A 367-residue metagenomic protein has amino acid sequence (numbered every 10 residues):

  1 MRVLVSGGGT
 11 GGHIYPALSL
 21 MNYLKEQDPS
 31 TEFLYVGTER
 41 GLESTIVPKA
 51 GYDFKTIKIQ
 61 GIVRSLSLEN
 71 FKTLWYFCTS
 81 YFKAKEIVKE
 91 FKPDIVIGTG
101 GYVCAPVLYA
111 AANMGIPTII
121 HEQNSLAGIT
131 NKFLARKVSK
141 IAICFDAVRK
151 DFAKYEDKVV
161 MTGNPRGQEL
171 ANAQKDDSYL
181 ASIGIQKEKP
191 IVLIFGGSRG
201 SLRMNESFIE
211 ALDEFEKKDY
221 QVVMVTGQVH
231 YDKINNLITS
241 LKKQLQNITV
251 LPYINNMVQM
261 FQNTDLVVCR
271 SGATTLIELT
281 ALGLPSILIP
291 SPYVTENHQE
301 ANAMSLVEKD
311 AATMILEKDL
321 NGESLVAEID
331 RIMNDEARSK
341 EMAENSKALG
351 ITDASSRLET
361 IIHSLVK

Functional and structural regions predicted by a protein language model:
V3-G8, Q27-Y76, Y81, T162 (+2 more regions): Conserved nucleotide-sugar phosphate-binding/catalytic loop shared by glycosyltransferases and other
E32, L42, D53, A112-D176 (+1 more regions): Active-site-proximal region of nucleotide-activated glycan assembly enzymes, centered on histidine/acidic-rich loops
I46, A50, K175-S178, I183-V267 (+3 more regions): Donor-nucleotide binding loops and adjacent catalytic segments primarily of GT-B fold Leloir glycosyltransferases
Y52, I116-P117, D265-L266, G283-S291 (+1 more regions): Structural loop-to-beta junction motif characteristic of Rossmann-like glycosyltransferase folds
K83-V96, C104-I119, K132-K140: Glycosyltransferases and closely related glycan-assembly transferases that use nucleotide-activated donors
P93-I95, L251-I254, Q262-I277, L284: Acidic donor-binding loop of glycosyltransferase active sites
R338-T352: A short, well-ordered alpha-helix in the C-terminal region of glycosyltransferases
I351-K367: C-terminal alpha-helical cap of glycosyltransferases
